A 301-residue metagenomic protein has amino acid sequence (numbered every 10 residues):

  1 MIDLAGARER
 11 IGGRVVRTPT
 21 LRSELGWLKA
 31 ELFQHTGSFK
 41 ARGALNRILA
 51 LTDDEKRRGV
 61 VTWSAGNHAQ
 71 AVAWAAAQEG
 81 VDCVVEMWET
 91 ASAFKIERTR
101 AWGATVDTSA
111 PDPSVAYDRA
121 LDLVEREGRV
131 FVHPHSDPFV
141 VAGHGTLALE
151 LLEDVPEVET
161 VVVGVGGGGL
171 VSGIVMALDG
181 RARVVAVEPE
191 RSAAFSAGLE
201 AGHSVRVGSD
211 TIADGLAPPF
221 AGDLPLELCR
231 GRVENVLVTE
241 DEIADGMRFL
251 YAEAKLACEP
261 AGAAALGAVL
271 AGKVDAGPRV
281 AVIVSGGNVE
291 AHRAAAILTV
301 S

Functional and structural regions predicted by a protein language model:
M1-S301: PLP-dependent amino-acid enzyme catalytic core
